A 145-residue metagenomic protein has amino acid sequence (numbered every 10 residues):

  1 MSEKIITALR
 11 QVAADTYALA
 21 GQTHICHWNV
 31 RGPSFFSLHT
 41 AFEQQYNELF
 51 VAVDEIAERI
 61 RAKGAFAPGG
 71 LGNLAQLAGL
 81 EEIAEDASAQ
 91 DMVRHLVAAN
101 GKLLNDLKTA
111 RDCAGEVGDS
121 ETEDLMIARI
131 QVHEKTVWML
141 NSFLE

Functional and structural regions predicted by a protein language model:
M1-K4, L19-Q44, D106-E121: Helix-loop segments that flank and shape redox-cofactor active sites
M1-V12, E82, A89-M92: Disorder-to-helix initiation segments
Q11-A14, A18, Q44-V51, H95-A98 (+2 more regions): DHp/HisKA dimerization-phosphoacceptor four-helix bundle of two-component histidine kinases and homologous
A13, A20, H27, V53 (+4 more regions): A structural signal for well-ordered alpha-helices, especially hydrophobic packing surfaces of coiled-coils
H24, L71-Q76: Mobile beta-alpha loop/short-helix "lid" or hinge segments that flank ligand
S34-N73: Conserved alpha-helical segments that form or flank metal/cofactor-binding pockets of metalloenzymes
D54, E58, A75-A128: Acidic/histidine-rich alpha-helical segments that form the ligand environment of transition-metal centers
